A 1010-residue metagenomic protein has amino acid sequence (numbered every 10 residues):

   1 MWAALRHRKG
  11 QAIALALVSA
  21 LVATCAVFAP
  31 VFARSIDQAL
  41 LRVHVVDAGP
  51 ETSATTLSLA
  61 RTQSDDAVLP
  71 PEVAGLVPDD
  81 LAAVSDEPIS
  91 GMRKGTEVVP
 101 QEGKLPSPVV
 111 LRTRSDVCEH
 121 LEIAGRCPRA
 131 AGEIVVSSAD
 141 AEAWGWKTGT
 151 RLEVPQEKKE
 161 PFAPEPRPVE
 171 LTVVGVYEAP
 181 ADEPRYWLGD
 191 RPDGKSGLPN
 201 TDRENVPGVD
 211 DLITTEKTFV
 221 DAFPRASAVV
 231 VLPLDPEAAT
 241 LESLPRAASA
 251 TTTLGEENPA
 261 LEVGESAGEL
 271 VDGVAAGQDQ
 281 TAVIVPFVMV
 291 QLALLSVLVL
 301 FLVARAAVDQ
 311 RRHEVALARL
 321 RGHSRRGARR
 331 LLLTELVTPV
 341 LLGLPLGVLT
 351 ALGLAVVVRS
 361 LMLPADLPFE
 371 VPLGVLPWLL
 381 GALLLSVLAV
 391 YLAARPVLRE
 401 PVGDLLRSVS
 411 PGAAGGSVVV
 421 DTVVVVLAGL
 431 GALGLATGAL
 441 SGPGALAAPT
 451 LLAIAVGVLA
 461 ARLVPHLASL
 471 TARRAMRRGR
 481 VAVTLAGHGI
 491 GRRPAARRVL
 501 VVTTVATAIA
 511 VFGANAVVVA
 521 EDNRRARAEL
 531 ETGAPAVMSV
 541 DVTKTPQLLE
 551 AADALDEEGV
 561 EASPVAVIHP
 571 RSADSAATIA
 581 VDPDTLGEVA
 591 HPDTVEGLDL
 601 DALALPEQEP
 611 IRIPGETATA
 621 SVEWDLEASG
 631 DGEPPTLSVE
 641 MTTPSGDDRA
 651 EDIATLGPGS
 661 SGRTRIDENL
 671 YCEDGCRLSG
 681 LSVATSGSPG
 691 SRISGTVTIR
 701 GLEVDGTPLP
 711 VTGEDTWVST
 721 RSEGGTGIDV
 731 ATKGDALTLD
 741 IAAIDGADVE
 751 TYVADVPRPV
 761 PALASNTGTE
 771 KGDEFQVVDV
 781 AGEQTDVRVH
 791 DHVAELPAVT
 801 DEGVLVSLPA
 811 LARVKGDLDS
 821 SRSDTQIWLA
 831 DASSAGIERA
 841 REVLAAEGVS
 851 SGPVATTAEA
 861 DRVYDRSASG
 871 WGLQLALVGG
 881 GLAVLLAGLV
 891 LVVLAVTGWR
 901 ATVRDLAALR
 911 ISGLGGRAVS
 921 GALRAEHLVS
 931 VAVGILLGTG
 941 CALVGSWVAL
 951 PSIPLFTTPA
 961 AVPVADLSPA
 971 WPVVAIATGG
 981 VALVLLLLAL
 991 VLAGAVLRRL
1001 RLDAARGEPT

Functional and structural regions predicted by a protein language model:
M1-V297, A306, L440-L446, L459 (+6 more regions): Membrane transport/envelope proteins' first extracytoplasmic loop
R8, L298-P339, L889-V931: Interfacial "coupling" helices/loops that link adjacent transmembrane helices in transporter permeases
G10-L15, V22-F28, K217-R225, A238-N258 (+10 more regions): Alpha-helical transmembrane segments, especially those used as permease/efflux helices and single-pass anchors
P30-Q38, L302-Q310, L352, V356 (+8 more regions): Short helix-terminus and kink motifs of transmembrane alpha helices, predominantly at the cytoplasmic interface
Q101-R151, V567-E770: Short beta-strand boundary microenvironments
V348-G374, T437-G444, L936-G979, L990-D1003: Short helix-loop junctions at transmembrane helix boundaries
L440-P610: Juxtamembrane segments of multi-pass membrane proteins
D824-W828, S850-P951, L955-A965, V973 (+1 more regions): C-terminal transmembrane helical bundles of large multi-pass transporters and their helix-start/helix-kink determinants
